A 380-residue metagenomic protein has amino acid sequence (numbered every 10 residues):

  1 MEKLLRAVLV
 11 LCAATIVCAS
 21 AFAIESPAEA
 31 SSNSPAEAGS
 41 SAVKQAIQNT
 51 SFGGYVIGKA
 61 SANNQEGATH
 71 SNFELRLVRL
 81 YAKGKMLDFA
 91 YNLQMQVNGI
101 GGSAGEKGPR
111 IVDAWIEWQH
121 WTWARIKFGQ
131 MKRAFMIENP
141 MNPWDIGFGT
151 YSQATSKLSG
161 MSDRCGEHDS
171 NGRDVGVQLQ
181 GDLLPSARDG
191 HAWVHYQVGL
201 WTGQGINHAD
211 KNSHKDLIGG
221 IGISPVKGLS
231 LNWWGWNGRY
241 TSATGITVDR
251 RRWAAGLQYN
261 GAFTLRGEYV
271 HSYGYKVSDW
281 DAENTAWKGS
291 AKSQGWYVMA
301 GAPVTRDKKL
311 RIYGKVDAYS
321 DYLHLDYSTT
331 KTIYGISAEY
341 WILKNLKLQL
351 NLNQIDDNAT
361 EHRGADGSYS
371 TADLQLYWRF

Functional and structural regions predicted by a protein language model:
K3-N64, F380: N-terminal periplasmic/intermembrane-space "pro-region" immediately following the signal or transit peptide
A14-C18, F89, W280, R363: Hydrophobic alpha-helical membrane context
A23, V43-A46, N92, H195 (+3 more regions): Intrinsically disordered, low-complexity regions enriched for glutamine and histidine
P27-E29, N64-A68, A104, W115-Q119 (+4 more regions): Outer-membrane beta-barrel pore domains
A36-I206, K211-I218, G222-L231, M299-P303 (+2 more regions): Outer membrane beta-barrel
